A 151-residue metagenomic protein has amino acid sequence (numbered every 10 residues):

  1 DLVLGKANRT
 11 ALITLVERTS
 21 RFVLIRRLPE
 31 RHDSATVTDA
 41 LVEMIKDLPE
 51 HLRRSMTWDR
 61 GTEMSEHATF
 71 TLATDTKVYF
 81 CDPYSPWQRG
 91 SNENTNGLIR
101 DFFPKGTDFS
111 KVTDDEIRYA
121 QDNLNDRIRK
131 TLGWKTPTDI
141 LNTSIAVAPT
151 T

Functional and structural regions predicted by a protein language model:
D1-V23: An active-site-proximal beta-strand-loop segment
L4-N8, I25-E50: Active-site beta-loop-alpha junctions of metal-dependent nucleic acid enzymes, especially the RNase H-like/DDE
R21-R26, F80, K105: Short small-residue beta-strand/loop micro-motif enriched in glycine and branched aliphatics
H32-D33, I45-L48, R53-M56, R60 (+3 more regions): Conserved, well-structured core segments that form or line functional sites
W58-A68, F80-F102, S110-D122: RNase H-like two-metal-ion nuclease catalytic core shared by retroviral integrases and related mobile-element nucleases
A73-T74: Short, structured coil segments at secondary-structure junctions
K105-T151: C-terminal domain-tail junction helix/linker
